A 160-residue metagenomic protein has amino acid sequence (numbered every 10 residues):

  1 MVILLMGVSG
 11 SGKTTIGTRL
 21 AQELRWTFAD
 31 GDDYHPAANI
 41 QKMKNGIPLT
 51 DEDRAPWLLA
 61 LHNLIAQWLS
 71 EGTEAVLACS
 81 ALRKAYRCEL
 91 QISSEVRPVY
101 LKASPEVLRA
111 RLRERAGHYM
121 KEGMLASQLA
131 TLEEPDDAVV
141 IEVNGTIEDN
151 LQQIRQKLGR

Functional and structural regions predicted by a protein language model:
V2: Walker A (P-loop) ATP-phosphate-binding motif of ABC ATPase nucleotide-binding domains
L5: Hydrophobic anchor at the beta1->P-loop junction of P-loop NTPases
V8: P-loop (Walker A) phosphate-binding loop of NTP-binding proteins
K13: Conserved lysine of the Walker
T18, Q22-A60: Conserved substrate/cofactor phosphate-moiety recognition/catalytic segment in nucleotide-dependent phosphotransferases
E71-A75, R97: Loop/turn-to-beta-strand initiation segments
S93-R111: Conserved phosphate-donor/acceptor-positioning beta-strand/loop module used by diverse small-molecule
E114-R155: Small-molecule kinase domains that catalyze NTP-dependent phosphoryl transfer to phosphate-bearing small molecules
